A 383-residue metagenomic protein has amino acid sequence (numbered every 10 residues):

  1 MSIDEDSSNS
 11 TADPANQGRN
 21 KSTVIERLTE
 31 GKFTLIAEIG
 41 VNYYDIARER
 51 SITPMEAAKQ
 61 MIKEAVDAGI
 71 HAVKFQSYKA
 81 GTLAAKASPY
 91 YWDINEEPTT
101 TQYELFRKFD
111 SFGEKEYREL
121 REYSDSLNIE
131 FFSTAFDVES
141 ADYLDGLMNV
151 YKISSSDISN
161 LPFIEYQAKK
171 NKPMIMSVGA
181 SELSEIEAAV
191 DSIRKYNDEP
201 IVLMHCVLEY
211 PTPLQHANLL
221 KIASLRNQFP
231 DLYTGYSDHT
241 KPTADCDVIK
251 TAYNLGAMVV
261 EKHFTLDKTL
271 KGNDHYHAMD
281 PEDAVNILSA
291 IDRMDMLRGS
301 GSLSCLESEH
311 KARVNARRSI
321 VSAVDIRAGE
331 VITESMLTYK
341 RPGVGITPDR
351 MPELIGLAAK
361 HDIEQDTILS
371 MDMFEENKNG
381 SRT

Functional and structural regions predicted by a protein language model:
S2-T383: Catalytic cores and adjacent flexible loops of soluble metabolic enzymes that perform enolate/carbanion chemistry on
